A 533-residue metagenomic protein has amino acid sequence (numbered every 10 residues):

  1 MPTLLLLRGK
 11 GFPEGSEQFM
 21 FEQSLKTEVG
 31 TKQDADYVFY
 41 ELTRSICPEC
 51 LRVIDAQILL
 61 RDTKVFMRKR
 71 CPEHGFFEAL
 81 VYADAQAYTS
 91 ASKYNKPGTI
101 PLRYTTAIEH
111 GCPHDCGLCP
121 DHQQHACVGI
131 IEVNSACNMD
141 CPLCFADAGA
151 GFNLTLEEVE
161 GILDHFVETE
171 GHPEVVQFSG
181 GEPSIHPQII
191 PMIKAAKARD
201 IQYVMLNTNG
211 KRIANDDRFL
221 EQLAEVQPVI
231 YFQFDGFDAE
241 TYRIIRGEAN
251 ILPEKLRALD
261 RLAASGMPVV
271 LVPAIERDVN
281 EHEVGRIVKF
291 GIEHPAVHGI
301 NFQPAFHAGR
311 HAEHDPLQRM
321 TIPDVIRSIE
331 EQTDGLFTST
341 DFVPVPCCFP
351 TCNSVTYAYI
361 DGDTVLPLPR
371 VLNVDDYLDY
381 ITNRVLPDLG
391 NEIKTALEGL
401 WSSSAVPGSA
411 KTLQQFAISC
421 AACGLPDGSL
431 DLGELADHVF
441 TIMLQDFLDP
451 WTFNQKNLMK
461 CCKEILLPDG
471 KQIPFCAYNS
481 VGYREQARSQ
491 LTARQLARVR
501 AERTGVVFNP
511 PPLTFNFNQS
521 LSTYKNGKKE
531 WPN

Functional and structural regions predicted by a protein language model:
P2-C127, M139, K460-N479: Flexible, acidic/Gly-rich N-terminal and inter-domain linker regions that tether and position cofactor-handling modules
L4-L7, P13, M20-F21, A264-E434: Radical SAM enzyme [4Fe-4S]-AdoMet core and its adjacent flexible, acidic and glycine-rich loops/tails across
F19-L42, Q415-F447, Q495, A501-V506: Short, compositionally biased leader-like segments
T63-D84, Y94, G98-T208, R212-E221 (+1 more regions): Conserved alpha-helical substructure of the radical SAM core
D147-N153, R243-N250, D315: Short glycine-enriched, charge-decorated loop/helix-capping segments at active-site entrances that position
E160-Q177, H186-P304: Radical SAM/AdoMet-radical enzyme domain recognition
A396-L491: C-terminal functional modules
C462, P468-N533: Generic C-terminus detector
